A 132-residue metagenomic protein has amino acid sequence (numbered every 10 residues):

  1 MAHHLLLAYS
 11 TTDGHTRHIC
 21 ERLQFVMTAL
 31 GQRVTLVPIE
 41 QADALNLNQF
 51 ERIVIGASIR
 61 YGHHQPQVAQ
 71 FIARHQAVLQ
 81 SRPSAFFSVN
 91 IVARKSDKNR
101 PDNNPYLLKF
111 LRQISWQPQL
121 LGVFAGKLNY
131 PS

Functional and structural regions predicted by a protein language model:
A2-H4, H18, V26-L30, T35 (+2 more regions): FMN-binding flavodoxin-like domain, especially the glycine-rich phosphate-binding loop
S10-T11, I59: Short, contiguous strand/loop micro-motifs
T11-H18: Glycine-rich NAD(P) Rossmann-fold beta1-alpha1 loop
P38: Short loop/edge segments at beta-strand edges and connector loops that shape dinucleotide/nucleotide cofactor-binding
A42-Q49: Short amphipathic alpha-helix with an adjacent loop that forms part of the alpha/beta core around
